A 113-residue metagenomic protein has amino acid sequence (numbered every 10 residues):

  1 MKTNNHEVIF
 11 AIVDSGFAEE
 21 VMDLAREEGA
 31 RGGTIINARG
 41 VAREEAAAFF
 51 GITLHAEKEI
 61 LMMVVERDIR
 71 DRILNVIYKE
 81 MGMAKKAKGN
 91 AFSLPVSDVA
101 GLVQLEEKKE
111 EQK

Functional and structural regions predicted by a protein language model:
M1-K113: Positively charged, small/polar-rich N-terminal and surface patches that mediate targeting and assembly and bind
